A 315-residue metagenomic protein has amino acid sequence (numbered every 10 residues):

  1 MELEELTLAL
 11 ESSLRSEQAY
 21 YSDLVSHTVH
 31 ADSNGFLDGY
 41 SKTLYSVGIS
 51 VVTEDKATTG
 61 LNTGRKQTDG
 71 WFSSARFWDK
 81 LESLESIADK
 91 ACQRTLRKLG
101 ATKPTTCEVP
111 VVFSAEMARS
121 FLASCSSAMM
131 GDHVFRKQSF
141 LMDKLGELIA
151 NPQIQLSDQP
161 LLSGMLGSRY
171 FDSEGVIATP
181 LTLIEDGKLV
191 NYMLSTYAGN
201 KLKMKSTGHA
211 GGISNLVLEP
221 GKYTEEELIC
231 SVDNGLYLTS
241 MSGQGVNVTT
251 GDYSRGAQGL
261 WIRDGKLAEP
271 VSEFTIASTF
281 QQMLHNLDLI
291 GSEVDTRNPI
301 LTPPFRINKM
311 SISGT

Functional and structural regions predicted by a protein language model:
M1-R169, V176, E185-K188, K266 (+2 more regions): Active-site bordering "gate/hinge" segments that shape substrate access to catalytic or cofactor-binding pockets
A128-M129, M142-T315: Dual-mode signal for accessory low-complexity, basic/Gly-rich regions
